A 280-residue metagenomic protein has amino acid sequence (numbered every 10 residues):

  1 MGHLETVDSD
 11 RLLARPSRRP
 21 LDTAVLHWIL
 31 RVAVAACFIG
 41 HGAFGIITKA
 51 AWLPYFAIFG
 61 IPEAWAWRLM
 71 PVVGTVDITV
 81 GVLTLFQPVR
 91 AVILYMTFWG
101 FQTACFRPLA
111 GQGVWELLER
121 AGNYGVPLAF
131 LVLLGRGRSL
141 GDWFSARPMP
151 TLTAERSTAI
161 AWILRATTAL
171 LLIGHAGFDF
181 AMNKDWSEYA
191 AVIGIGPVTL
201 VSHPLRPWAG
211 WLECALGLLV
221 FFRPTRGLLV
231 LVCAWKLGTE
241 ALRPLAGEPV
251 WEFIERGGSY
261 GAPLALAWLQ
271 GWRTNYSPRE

Functional and structural regions predicted by a protein language model:
M1-I47, A64-K184, T199-A215, L219-E280: Extended, low-polarity transmembrane helix blocks
T48-W52: Short alpha-helical hairpin
P54-W67, A190-V201: Perimembrane loop-to-helix junctions flanking transmembrane segments
A181, Y189-A190: Short, highly charged
